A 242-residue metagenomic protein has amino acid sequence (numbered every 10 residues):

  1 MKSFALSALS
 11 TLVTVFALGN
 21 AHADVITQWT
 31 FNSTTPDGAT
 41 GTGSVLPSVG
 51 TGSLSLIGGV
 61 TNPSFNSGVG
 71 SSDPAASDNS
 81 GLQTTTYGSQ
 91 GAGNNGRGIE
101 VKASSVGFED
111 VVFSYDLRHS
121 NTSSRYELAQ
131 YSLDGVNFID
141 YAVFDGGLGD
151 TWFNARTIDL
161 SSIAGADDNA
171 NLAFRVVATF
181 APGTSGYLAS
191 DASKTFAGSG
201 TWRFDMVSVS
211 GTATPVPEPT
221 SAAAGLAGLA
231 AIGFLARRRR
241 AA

Functional and structural regions predicted by a protein language model:
L18-A23: Sec/Tat signal peptide C-region and signal peptidase I cleavage site
I26-T35, F138, A142-T214: Terminal, low-complexity interaction segments
T34-N66: Short, tryptophan-glycine- and acidic/Ser/Thr-enriched carbohydrate-recognition patches
L54-V106: Surface-exposed, low-complexity/disordered Ser/Thr/Gly/Pro/Asn-rich loops and linkers
S105-S114, N169: Extended extracellular/luminal ectodomain segments enriched in beta-structured repeat modules
G107, R118-R125: Extended, low-complexity, turn-rich repeat/linker tracts enriched in Gly/Pro/Ser/Thr and Asp/Glu that occur
A129-S132: Conserved Ser/Thr-centered positions that define the repeating blades of beta-propeller domains
E218-A236: A short, hydrophobic C-terminal helix/tail in secreted or cell-surface proteins
